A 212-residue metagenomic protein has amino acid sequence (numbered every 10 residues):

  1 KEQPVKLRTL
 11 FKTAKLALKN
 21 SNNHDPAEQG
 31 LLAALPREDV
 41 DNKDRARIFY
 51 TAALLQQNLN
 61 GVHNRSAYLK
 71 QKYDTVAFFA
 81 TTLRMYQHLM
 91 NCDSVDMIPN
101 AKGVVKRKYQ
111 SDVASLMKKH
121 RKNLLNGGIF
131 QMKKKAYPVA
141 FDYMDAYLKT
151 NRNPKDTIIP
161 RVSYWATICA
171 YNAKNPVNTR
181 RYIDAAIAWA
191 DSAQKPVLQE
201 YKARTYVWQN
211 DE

Functional and structural regions predicted by a protein language model:
K1-K108, K118-K119, K134: N-terminal leader/linker segments that initiate helical-solenoid repeat arrays
R8, R47, K122, D156-T157 (+2 more regions): Start-of-helix register in tetratricopeptide repeats
T13, R45, A52, L59 (+4 more regions): Structural register within alpha-helical repeat arrays
H24, F79, Y137-P138, P176 (+2 more regions): TPR-repeat structural position
L32, Q87-M90, D145, R152 (+1 more regions): Alpha-solenoid helical repeat scaffolds
P36, S94, K149, D184-A188: Conserved structural position within tetratricopeptide repeats
N58, K133-K134, N172, W208: Register position in tetratricopeptide repeats
